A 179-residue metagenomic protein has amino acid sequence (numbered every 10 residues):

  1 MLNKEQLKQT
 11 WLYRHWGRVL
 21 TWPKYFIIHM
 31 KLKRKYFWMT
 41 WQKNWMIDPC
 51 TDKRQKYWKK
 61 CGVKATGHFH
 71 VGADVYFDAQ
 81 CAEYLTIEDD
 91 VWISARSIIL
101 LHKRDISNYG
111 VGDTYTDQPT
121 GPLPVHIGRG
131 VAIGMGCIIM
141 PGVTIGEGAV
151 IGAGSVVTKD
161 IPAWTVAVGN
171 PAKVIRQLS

Functional and structural regions predicted by a protein language model:
M1-C61, D90, K103-S107, G130 (+2 more regions): Terminal amphipathic alpha-helical/low-complexity segments used for targeting or macromolecular assembly
R54-K56, H70-T144, N170-P171, L178-S179: Flexible, glycine/small-residue-enriched loop-and-beta-strand segment within the central core of proteins
K64-A65, A73: Long amphipathic N-terminal alpha/beta scaffold segment
I98, V150-G152, V156: A generic "structured core" feature
R104, S155-V156, P162: Flexible glycine-rich beta->alpha loop in the catalytic core of nucleotide-sugar glycosyltransferases
I133, I151-A153, V168: Short, well-structured beta-strand-loop connectors
T144-G146, I161: Extended beta-solenoid/beta-helix repeat architectures
P162-A163, V168-P171: Acidic, glycine-centered active-site loop in nucleotide-sugar glycosyltransferases
